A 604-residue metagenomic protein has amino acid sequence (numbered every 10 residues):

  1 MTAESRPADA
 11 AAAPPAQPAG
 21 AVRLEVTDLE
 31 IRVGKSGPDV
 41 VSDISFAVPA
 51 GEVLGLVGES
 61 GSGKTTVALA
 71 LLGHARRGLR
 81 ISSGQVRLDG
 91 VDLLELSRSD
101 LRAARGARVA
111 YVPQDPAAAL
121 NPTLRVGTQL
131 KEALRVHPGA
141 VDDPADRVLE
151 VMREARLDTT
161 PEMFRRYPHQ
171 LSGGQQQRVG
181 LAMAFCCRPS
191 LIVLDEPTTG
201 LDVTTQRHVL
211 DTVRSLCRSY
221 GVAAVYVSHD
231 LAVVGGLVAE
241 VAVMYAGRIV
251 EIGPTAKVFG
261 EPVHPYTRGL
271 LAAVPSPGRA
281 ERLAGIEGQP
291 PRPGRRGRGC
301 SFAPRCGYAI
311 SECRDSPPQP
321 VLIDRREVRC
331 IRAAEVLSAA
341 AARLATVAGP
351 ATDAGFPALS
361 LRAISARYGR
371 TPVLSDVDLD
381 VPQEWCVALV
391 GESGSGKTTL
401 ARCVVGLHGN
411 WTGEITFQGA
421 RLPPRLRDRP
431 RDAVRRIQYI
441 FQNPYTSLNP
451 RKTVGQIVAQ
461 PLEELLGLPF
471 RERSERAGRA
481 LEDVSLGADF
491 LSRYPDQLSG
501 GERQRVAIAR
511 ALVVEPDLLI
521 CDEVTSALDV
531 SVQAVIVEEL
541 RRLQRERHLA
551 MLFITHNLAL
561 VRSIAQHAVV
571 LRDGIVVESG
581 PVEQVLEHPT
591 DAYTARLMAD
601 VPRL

Functional and structural regions predicted by a protein language model:
A19-V22, P161-F164, P254-A358, V582-L604: Short catalytic/signature loops enriched in Gly
E59, L201-E281, L528, V532-L604: P-loop NTP-binding/switch modules centered on Walker-like glycine-rich loops
R80, L93-A110, V136, K257-P262 (+4 more regions): ABC ATPase NBD coupling module
R80-D92, G413-P424: Conserved ABC transporter NBD signature motif
D92, A145-E162, L271, E472-D489 (+1 more regions): Conserved ABC ATPase "signature" region
C186-S190, V513-D517: A short, proline-enriched helix->beta-strand linker immediately N-terminal to the Walker B motif in ABC-type P-loop
